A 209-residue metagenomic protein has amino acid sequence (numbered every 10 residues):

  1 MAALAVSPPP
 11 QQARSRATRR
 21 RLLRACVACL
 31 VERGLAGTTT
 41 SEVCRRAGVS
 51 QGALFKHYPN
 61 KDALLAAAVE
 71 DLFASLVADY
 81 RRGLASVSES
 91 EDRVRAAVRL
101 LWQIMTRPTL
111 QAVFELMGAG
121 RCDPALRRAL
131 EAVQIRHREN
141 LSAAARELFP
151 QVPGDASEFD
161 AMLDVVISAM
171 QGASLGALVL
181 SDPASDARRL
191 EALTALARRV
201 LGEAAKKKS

Functional and structural regions predicted by a protein language model:
M1-A17, V179, A204-S209: N-terminal intrinsically disordered/low-complexity leader segments
T18-R21, C29-A63, A67: Helix-turn-helix
P59-A63, A67, A85-S88, R121 (+2 more regions): Residues in soluble alpha-helical coiled-coils and helical-bundle/repeat scaffolds
A67, A78-L110, G154-V166, L190: Hydrophobic alpha-helical connector segments
E70-S75: Short, basic, alpha-helical segments at the C-terminal edge of helix-turn-helix-like DNA-binding modules
V77-A78, R82, Q103-F114, P124-P150 (+2 more regions): Amphipathic alpha-helical packing segments from all-alpha helical-bundle domains
R127-E131, L148-V200, A204-S209: Hydrophobic/aromatic-rich alpha-helical bundle segments in the mid-to-C-terminal region
